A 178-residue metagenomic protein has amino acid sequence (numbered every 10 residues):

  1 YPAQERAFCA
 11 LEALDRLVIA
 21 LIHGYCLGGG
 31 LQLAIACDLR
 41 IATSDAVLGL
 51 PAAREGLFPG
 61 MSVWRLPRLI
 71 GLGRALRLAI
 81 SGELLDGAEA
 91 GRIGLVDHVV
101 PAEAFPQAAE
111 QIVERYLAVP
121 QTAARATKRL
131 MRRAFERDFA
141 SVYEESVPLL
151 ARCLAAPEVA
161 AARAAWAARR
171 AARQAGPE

Functional and structural regions predicted by a protein language model:
Q4, V63, L72-A75, A123-K128 (+2 more regions): A general structural signal for well-ordered alpha-helical segments in protein cores
A7, L11, L21, L27-A79 (+1 more regions): CoA-thioester-processing core
L14, A36-C37, G94-L95: Short, structured coil segments at secondary-structure junctions
L39, R77, S81-E83, E89 (+2 more regions): Well-ordered beta-strand positions
I41-A46, V96-E144, R152-P157, R170-E178: C-terminal long alpha-helix characteristic of the crotonase
L72-L76, L85-R92, P120-A124: Short, structured loop/turn "capping" segments at alpha-beta junctions
